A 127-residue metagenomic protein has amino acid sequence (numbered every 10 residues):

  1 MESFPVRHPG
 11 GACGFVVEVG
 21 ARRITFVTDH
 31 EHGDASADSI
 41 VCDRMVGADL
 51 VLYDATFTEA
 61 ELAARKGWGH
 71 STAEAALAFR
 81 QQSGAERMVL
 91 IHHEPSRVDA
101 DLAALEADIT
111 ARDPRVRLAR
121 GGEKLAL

Functional and structural regions predicted by a protein language model:
M1-D38, D43, G121-L127: Core dinuclear metal-dependent hydrolase active-site scaffold
G33-G122: Cap/insert and terminal regions of metallo-dependent hydrolase folds
